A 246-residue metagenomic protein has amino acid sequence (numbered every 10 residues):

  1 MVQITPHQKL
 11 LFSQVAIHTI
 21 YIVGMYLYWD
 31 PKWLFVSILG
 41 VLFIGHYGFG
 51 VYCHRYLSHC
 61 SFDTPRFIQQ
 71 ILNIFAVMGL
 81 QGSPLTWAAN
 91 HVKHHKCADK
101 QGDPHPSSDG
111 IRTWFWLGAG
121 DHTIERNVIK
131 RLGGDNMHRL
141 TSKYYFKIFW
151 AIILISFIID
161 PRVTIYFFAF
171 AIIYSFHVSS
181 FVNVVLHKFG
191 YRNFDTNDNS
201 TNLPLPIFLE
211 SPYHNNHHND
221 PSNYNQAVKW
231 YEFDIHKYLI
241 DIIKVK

Functional and structural regions predicted by a protein language model:
M1-F181, Y213, S222-K246: Non-catalytic, topology-defining segments of multipass membrane proteins
R131-D135, N193-Y213, H217-D220: Active-site-proximal inter-transmembrane loops
V184: Glycine-rich, pocket-lining loop/helix-strand segments that form or immediately flank
